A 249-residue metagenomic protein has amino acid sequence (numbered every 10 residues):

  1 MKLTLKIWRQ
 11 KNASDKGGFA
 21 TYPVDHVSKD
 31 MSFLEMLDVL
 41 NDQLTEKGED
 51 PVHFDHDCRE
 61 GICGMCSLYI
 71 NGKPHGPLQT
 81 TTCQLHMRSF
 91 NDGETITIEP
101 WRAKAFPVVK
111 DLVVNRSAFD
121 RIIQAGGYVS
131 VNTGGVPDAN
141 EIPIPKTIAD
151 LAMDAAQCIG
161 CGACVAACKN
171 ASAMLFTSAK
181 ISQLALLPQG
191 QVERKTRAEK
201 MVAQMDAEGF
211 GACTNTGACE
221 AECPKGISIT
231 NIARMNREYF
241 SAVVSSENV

Functional and structural regions predicted by a protein language model:
M1-P23: Eukaryote-biased recognition of intrinsically disordered, low-complexity regulatory segments
W8, D25-V27, E99-W101: A structural detector for beta-sheet-dominated domains
A20-S32: Short, contiguous acidic and Ser/Thr-rich linear segments
M31-D50, I96-V249: Ferredoxin-type iron-sulfur electron-transfer modules in oxidoreductases and energy-metabolism complexes
H53-M65: Short, structured protein-protein interaction patches enriched in aromatics and acidic/basic residues, typified by
I70-G93, I98: Glycine-rich phosphate/adenylate-binding loop and adjacent beta-alpha elements of nucleotide- or dinucleotide-binding
